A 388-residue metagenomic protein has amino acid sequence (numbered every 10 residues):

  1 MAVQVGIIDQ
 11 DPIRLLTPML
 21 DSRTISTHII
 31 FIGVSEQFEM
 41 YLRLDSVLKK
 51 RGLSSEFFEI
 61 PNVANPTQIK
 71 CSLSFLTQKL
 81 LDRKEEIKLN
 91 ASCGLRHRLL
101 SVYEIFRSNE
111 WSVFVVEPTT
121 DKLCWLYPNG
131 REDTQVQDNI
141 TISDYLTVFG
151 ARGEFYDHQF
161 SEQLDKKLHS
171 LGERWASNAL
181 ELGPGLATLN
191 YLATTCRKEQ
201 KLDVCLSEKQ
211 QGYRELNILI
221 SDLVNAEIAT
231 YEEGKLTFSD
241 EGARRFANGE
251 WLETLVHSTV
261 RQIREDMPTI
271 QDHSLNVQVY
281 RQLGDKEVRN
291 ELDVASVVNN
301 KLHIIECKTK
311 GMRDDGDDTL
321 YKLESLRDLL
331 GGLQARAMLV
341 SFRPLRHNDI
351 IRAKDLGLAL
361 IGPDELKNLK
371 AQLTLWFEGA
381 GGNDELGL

Functional and structural regions predicted by a protein language model:
M1-R43, V47: N-terminal beta-strand-loop-alpha-helix module at the start of alpha/beta ligand-binding or catalytic domains
A2, T119-E173: An N-terminal assembly and electron-transfer interface module characteristic of large anaerobic redox and radical
H28-A91, V102-I105: A broadly used, surface-exposed interaction patch
G33-Q37, E117-K122, L339-R346: Short beta-alpha junction loops
R51, S108-N109, K354-G357: Short, structured coil segments at secondary-structure junctions
I87-K88, F106-Y127: Short, acidic/small-residue loops that bind anionic groups at enzyme active sites
G94-E110: Short Gly/Thr/Asp-enriched flexible loops that form oxyanion-binding sites at enzyme active sites
T147-L388: Intrinsically disordered, low-complexity Ser/Thr/Pro/Gly-rich regulatory segments
